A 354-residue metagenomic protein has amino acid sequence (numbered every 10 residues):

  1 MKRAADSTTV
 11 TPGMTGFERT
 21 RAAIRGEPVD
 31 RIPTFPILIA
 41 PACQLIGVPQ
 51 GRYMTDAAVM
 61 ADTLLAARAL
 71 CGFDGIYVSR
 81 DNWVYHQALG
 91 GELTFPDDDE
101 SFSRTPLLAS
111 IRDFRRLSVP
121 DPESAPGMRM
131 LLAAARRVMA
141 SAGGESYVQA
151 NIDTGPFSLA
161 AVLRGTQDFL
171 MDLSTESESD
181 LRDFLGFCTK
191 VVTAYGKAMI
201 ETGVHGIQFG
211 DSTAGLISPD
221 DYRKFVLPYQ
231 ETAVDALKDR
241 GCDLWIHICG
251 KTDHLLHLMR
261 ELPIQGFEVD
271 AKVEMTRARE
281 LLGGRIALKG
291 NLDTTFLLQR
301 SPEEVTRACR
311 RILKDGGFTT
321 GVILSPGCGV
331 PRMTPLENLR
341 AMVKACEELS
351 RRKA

Functional and structural regions predicted by a protein language model:
M1-A42, V48-G51, T63, D74 (+2 more regions): Active-site loop segments of alpha/beta catalytic cores
I39-Q44, D81-Y85: Short active-site-proximal "capping" loops at secondary-structure junctions
R52-D62, A69-C71: Short, structured active-site "lid" loops
L64-E92: Glycine-rich, N-terminal phosphate-binding loop and its surrounding beta-alpha-beta segment
A109-V119: Acidic/polar active-site rim loop that often engages polyanionic ligands
